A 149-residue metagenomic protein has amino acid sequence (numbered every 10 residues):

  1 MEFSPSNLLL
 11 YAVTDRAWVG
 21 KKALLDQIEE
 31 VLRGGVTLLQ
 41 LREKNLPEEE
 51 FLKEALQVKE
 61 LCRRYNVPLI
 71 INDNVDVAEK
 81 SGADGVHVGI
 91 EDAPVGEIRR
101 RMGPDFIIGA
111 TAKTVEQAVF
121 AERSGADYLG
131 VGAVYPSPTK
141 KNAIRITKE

Functional and structural regions predicted by a protein language model:
M1-A93, R100-D127, A143-I146: Conserved N-terminal beta1-alpha1 strand-loop-helix module at the mouth
V95, V115, P136-P138: Residues at secondary-structure transition points
D127-E149: Active-site/ligand-binding-proximal alpha/beta "capping" segment
